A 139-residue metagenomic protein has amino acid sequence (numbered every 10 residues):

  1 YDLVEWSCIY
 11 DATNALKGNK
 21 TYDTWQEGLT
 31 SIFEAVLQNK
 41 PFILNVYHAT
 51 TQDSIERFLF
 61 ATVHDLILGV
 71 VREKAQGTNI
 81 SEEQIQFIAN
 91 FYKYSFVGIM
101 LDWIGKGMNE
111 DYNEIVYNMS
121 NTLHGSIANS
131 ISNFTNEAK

Functional and structural regions predicted by a protein language model:
Y1-K17, Q26, T30, L37: An amphipathic alpha-helix adjacent to DNA-recognition modules
Y1-W6, N39, Q52, G125 (+1 more regions): N-terminal intrinsically disordered, cationic/polar leader segments that include organellar targeting peptides
S7-A15, N39, I43, L66-K74 (+2 more regions): A short secondary-structure junction motif
Y10-N19, A35, S95-K106: Solvent-exposed, amphipathic alpha-helical segments
Y22-P41, N90, G98, N113: Amphipathic alpha-helical segments that line or abut small-molecule/effector binding pockets and mediate allosteric
L44-V46, I55, Y112: Short, hydrophobic secondary-structure boundary micro-motifs
Q52-Q76, E83-G98, A128: Amphipathic alpha-helical packing segments from all-alpha helical-bundle domains
R72, Q86, K93-Y94, G98 (+1 more regions): C-terminal peripheral helix-coil segments that are non-catalytic and often amphipathic
